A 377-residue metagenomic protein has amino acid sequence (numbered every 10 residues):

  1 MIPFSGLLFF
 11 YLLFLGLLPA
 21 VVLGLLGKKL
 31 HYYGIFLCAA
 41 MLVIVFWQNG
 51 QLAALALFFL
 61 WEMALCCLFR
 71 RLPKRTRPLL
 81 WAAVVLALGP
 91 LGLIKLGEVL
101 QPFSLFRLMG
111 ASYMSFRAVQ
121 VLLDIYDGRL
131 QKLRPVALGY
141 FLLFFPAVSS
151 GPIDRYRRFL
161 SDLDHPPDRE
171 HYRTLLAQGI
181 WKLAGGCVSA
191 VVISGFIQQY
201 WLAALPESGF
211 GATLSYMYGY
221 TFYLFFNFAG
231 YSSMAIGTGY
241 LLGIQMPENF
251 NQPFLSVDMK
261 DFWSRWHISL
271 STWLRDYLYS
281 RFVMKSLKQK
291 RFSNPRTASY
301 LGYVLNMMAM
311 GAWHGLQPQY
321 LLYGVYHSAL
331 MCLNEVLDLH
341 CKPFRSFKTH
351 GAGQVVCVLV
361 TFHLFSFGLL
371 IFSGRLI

Functional and structural regions predicted by a protein language model:
M1-I377: Membrane-embedded transmembrane alpha-helical bundles that form the catalytic cores of multi-pass lipid-modifying
